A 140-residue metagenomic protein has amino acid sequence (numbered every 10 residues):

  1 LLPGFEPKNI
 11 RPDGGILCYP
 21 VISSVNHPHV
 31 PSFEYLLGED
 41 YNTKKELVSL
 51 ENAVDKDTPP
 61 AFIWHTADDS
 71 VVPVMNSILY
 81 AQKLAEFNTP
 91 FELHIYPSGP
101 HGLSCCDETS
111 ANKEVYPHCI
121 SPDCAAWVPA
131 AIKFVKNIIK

Functional and structural regions predicted by a protein language model:
L1-S32, Y41-E46, L50, N137: Primarily recognizes the serine-hydrolase "nucleophile elbow" in alpha/beta-hydrolase and SGNH/GDSL folds
R11-G14, T58-A61, F87-E92: Loop/turn elements at helix/coil->beta-strand transitions in domains of secreted/extracellular proteins
S24, D68-V72: Acidic catalytic loop of the alpha/beta-hydrolase fold
N26-V30, V74, C105-C106: Short, solvent-exposed loop/turn and secondary-structure capping segments
P31-E39, T109-Y116: Short glycine/proline- and charge-enriched loop/turn segments that cap or connect secondary-structure elements
L50-T58, M75: Conserved serine/cysteine hydrolase catalytic core
D57, F62-H65, D69: Short beta-strand/loop motif that positions the catalytic acidic residue of the alpha/beta-hydrolase fold
I78, Q82-K140: C-terminal catalytic histidine-bearing segment of alpha/beta-hydrolase fold enzymes
